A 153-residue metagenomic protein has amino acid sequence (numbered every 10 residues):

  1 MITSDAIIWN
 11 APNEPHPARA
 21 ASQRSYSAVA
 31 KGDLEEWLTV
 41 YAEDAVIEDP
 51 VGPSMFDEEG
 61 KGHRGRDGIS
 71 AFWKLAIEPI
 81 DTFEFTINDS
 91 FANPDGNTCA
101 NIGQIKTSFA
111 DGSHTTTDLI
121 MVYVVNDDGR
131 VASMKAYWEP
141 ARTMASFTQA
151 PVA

Functional and structural regions predicted by a protein language model:
M1-T39, E43, P151-A153: Short, low-complexity N-terminal intrinsically disordered segments enriched in polar/charged residues
I2, D118-S146: Short beta-strand edge/turn micro-motifs at domain boundaries
P17, E36, A42-P94: A solvent-exposed, acidic/Ser-Thr-rich amphipathic alpha-helical stretch
S25, W37, A45, G65 (+5 more regions): Hydrophobic pocket/interface hotspot
A42, F109, V125-N126: Short, acidic, Ser/Thr-enriched surface-loop or helix-capping motifs
P79-D81, K106-T116: Short, cysteine-centered beta-strand-loop-beta hairpins and adjacent loop/turn segments enriched in charged/polar
E84-T86, I102, T115-M121: Short, surface-exposed coil-to-beta transition loops
P94-I105: A short hydrophobic beta-strand element
